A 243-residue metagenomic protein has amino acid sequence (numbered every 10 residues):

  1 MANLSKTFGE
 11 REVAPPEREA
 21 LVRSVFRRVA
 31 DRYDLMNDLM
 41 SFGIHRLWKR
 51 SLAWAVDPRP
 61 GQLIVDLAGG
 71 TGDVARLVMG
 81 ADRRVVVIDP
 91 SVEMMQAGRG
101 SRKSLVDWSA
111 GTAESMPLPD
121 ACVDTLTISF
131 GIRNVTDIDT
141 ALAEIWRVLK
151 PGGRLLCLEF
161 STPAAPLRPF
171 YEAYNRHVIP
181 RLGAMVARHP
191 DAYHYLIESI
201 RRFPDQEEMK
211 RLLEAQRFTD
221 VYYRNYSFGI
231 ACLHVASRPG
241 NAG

Functional and structural regions predicted by a protein language model:
M1-S24: N-terminal auxiliary segments of SAM/dcSAM-dependent transferases
R28, R32-L35, S41-Q62: Conserved alpha-helix/loop element of class I SAM-dependent methyltransferases that forms part of the SAM/SAH-binding
L63-M116: Class I SAM-dependent methyltransferase SAM/SAH-binding core
E114-T125: A short acidic, Gly/Pro-enriched loop at the edge of an enzyme's catalytic core that lines a small-molecule cofactor
D124-I138: A short SAM/SAH-binding and catalytic strip from SAM-dependent methyltransferases
D139-R154: A short glycine-rich, Lys/Arg-flanked "PGG" loop and its adjoining helix->strand segment in the class I
R154-G183: Conserved class I S-adenosyl-L-methionine
R217-G243: Core SAM-dependent methyltransferase catalytic element
